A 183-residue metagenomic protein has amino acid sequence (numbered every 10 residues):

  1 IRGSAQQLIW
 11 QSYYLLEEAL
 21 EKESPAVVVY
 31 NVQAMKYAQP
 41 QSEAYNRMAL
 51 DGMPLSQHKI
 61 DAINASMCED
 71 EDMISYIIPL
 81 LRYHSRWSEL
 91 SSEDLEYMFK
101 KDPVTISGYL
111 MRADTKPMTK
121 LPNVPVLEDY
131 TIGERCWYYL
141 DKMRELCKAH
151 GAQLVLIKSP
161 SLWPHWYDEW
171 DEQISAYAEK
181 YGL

Functional and structural regions predicted by a protein language model:
I1, M143, H150-L183: Extended hydrophobic/aromatic segments used for targeting, binding, or gating
I1-I63: Membrane-embedded segments
I1-R2, A26-Y30, E93, K100 (+2 more regions): Generic low-polarity alpha-helical segments
A5-W10, T131-C136, L162-W170: Acidic-and-aromatic substrate-binding clefts and catalytic sites of carbohydrate-active enzymes
Y14-E18, W137-M143, W170-E172: Alpha-helical scaffolding within the catalytic cores of extracellular/periplasmic polymer-degrading hydrolases
E18-K22, L146, A176: A general structural signal for short secondary-structure junctions and capping/turn motifs
S24, D102-P103, G151, G182: Short, flexible coil/linker elements and helix-boundary hinge sites characteristic of intrinsically disordered
V32, Y45-H150: Secreted/periplasmic serine-hydrolase-like ester/acetyl group-modifying domain
